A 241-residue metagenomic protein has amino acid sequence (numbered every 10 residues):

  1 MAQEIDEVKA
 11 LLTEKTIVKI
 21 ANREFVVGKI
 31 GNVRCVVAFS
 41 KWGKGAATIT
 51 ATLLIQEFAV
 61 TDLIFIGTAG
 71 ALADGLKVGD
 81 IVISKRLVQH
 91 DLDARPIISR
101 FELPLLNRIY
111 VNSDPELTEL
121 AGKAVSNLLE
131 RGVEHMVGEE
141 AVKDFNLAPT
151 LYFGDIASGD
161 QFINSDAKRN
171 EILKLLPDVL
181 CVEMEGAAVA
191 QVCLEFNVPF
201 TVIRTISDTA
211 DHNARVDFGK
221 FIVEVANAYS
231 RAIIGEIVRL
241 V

Functional and structural regions predicted by a protein language model:
M1-F58: N-terminal short beta-loop-beta anion/metal-coordinating cradle
E7-A10, D74-G75, L92-D93, H212: Short glycine-/acidic-enriched loop or helix-start segments at secondary-structure transitions that form or flank
C35-S40, F153-A157, I203: Active-site-proximal beta-strand elements of phosphoester/diester hydrolases
D62-I64: Structural motif
L72-L176: Mid-sequence, gly/pro-rich, charge-dense loop/helix-turn segments that line enzyme active sites
G159-R215: A C-terminal functional module that forms or caps the active site or interfaces directly with catalytic machinery
A210-V241: His/Asp/Glu-rich mid-to-C-terminal helical/loop segments that flank catalytic regions of hydrolases
